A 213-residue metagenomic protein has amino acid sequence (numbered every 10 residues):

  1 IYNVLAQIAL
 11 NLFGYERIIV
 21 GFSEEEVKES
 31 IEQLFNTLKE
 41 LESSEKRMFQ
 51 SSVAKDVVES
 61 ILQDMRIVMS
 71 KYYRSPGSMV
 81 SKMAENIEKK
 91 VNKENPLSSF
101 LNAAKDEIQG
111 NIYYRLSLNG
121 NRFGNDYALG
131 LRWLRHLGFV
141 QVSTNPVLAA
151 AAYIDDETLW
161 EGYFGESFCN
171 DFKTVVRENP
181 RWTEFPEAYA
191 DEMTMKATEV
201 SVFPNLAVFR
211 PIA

Functional and structural regions predicted by a protein language model:
I1-N121: Long, compositionally biased, glycine/small-hydrophobic-enriched stretches that function as flexible linkers, tethers
Q109-N111, A128, R132: Residue-level detector of functional hotspots within protein domains
R122-Y127: Short, hydrophobic beta-strand segments that form beta-sheet elements in well-ordered domains
G130, F139, L148-A151, D155-A213: Active-site beta->alpha loop and helix N-cap motifs at the rims of alpha/beta catalytic domains
R135: Phosphate/adenylate-binding glycine loop and adjacent helical scaffold
V142: Active-site neighborhood of HAD-like aspartate-dependent phosphohydrolases
N145: Conserved, mostly hydrophobic/aromatic
